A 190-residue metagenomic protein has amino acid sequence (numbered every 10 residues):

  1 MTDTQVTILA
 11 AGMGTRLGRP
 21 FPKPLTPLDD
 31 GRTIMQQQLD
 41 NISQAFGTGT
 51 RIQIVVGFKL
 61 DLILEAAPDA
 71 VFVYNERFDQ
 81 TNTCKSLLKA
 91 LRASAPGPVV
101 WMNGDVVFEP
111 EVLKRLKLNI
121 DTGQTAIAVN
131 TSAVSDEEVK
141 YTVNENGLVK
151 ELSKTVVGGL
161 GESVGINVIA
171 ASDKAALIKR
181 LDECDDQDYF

Functional and structural regions predicted by a protein language model:
M1-I8, R32-V99: Conserved N-terminal catalytic core of the sugar/cofactor nucleotidyltransferase
T2-D29: Glycine-rich N-terminal loop/short-helix segment of MobA-like nucleotidyltransferase
L17, I63-L64, L177: Hydrophobic packing residues within well-ordered alpha-helices of enzyme cores
P27, T142, V168-A170: Short, well-ordered beta-strand micro-motif
F58, F108, I169-S172: A conserved hydrophobic position in a structured secondary element of the catalytic/binding core that shapes
I63-V139, V143: Conserved beta-loop-beta/alpha segment of the NTase-like Rossmann-fold superfamily that binds/positions NTPs
K117, L148-F190: Catalytic-core segments of class I nucleotidyltransferases/pyrophosphorylases that form NMP-activated intermediates
